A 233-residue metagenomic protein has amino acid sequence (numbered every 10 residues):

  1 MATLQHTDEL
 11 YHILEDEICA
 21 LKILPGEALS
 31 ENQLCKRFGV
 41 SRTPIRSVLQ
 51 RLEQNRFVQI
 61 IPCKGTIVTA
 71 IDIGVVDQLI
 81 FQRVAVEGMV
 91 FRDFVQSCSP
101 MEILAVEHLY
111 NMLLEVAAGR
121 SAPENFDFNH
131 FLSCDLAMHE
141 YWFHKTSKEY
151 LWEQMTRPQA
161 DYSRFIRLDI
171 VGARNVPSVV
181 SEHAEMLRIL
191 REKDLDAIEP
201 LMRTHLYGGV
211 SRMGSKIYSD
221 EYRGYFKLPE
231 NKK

Functional and structural regions predicted by a protein language model:
M1-Q96, Y218-K233: Short linear motifs at protein or domain termini
T7, P177-V180, G209, R223-G224: Anionic, Ser/Thr-rich low-complexity intrinsically disordered regions
G74, P100-L168, V179-R188, E192 (+1 more regions): Conserved amphipathic alpha-helical segments that form helical-bundle/coiled-coil interaction surfaces
F91, T156, G214: A short local structural element in Rossmann-fold oxidoreductases
R167-I170, E221: Residue-level signal for secondary-structure boundary elements
V171-N175: Solvent-exposed loop and edge beta-strand segments that line ligand/cofactor-binding and catalytic clefts
Y207-Y222: Short, charge-rich amphipathic alpha-helical segments embedded in non-transmembrane helical bundles/solenoids
